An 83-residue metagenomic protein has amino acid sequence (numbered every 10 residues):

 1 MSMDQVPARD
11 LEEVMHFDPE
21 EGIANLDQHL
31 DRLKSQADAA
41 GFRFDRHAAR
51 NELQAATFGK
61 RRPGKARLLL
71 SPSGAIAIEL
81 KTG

Functional and structural regions predicted by a protein language model:
M1-G83: Conserved alpha/beta cores of soluble small-molecule-handling proteins
